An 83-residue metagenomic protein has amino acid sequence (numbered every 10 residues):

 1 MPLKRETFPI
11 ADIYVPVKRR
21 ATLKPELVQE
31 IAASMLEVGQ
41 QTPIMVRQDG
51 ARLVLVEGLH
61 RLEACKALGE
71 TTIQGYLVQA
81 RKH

Functional and structural regions predicted by a protein language model:
M1-Q79: Short, charged/polar connector segments at secondary-structure boundaries
H83: Short, charged recognition helix plus adjacent turn of helix-turn-helix-like nucleic-acid-binding domains
